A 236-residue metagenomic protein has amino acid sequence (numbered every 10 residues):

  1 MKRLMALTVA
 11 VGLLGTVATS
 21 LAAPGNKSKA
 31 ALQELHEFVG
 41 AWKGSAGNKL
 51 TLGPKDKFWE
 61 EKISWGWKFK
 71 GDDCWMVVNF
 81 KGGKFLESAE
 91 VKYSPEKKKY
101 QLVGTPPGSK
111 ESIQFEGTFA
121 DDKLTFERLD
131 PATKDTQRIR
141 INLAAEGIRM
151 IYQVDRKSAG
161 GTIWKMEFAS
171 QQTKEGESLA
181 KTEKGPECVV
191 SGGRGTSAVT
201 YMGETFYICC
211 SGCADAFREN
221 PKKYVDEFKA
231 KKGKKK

Functional and structural regions predicted by a protein language model:
M1-T8: Bacterial N-terminal signal peptides that target proteins for export
T8-T16: Bacterial N-terminal signal peptides
A23-P24, Q153-K181: Edge beta-strand at a domain terminus
G25-L32, G44-R138: Central antiparallel beta-sheet cores of small beta-barrel/beta-sandwich binding domains
N26-K43, G176-T182: N-terminal helix-cap/turn-to-beta initiation motif at the start of protein domains
G185, T196: Residues immediately within or flanking Cys/His clusters that coordinate Zn2+ in small zinc-binding modules
C188: Short cysteine-rich clusters marking metal-coordination/redox-active sites
S191, C213: Short Cys/His-rich metal-coordination motifs, predominantly Zn2+-binding knuckles/fingers
